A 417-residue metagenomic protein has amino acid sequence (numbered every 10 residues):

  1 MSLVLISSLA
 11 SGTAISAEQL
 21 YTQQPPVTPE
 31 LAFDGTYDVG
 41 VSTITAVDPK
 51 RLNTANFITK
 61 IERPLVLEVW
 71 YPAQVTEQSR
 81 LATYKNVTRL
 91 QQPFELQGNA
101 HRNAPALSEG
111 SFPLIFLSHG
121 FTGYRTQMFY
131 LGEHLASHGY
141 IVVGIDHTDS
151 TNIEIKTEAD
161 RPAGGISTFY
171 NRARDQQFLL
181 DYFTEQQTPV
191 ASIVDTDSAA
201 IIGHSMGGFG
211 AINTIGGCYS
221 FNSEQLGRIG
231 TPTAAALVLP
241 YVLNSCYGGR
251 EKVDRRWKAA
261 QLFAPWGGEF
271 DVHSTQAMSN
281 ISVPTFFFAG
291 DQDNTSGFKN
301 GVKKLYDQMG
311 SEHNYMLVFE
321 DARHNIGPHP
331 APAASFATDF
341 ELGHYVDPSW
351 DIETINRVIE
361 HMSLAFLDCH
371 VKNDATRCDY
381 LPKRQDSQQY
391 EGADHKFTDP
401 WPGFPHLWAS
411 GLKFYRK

Functional and structural regions predicted by a protein language model:
A17-I115: Domain-level recognition of soluble alpha/beta enzyme cores, biased toward histidine phosphatases/phosphomutases
E18-P26, L31, E312, D321-N325 (+1 more regions): Alpha/beta-hydrolase-fold serine-hydrolase catalytic core, especially in secreted/extracellular enzymes
L81-L117, T122-R174, L179-F183: Cap/lid segment of the alpha/beta-hydrolase catalytic domain
G164-T196, S223-T231, C246: Alpha/beta-hydrolase active-site loop
D181-T184, G208-S220: Short glycine-enriched nucleophile-adjacent loop and the immediately C-terminal alpha-helix near the catalytic center
I201-G203: Short beta-strand immediately N-terminal to the catalytic nucleophile in serine-hydrolase-like folds
F270-D271, N294-N300: Conserved alpha/beta-hydrolase "acid-adjacent" motif
I281, F287-A289: Short beta-strand/loop motif that positions the catalytic acidic residue of the alpha/beta-hydrolase fold
